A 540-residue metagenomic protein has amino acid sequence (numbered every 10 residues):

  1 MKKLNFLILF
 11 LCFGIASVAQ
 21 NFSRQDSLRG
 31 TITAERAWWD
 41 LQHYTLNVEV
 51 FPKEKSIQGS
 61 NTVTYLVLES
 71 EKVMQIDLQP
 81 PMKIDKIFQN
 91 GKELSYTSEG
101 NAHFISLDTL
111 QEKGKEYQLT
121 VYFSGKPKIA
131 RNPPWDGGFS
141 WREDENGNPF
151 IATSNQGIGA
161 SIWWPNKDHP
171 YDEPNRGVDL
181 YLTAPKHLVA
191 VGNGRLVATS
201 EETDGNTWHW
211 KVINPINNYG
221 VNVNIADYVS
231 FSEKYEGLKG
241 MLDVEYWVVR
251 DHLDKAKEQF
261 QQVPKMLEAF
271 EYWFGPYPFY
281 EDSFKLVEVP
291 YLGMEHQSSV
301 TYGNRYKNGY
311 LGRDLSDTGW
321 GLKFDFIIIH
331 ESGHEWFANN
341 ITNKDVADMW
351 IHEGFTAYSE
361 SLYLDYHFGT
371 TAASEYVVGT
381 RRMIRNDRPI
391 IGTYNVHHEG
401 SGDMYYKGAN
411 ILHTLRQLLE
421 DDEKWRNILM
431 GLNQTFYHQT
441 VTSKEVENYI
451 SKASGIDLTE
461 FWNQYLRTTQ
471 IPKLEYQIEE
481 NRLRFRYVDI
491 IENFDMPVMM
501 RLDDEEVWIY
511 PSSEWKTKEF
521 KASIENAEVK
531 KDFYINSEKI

Functional and structural regions predicted by a protein language model:
A19-Q58, D85, R142-A152, T459-E460: N-terminal, polar/Ser/Thr-rich
R24-Q25, E35, Y122-Y228, S232 (+2 more regions): Extended, low-hydrophobicity, Ser/Thr/Pro/Gly-biased non-transmembrane segments
S60-P81, P165-P185, K444, N448 (+1 more regions): Surface-exposed beta-strand/loop patches in extracellular or lumenal glycoproteins
Q79-R142, E519-A522: A surface-exposed beta-strand-loop module
K83-Q89, V191, L458-T459, L474 (+1 more regions): Beta-strand-rich binding/interaction modules
R131, R142-E143, L180, H209 (+4 more regions): Juxtacatalytic substrate-recognition/specificity segment
I213, M349, E353-T414, L418 (+1 more regions): Acidic/His/Gly-enriched intrinsically disordered linker/tail segments that often contain short helix/coil "MoRF-like"
P278, S401-L483: Amphipathic alpha-helical substructures
